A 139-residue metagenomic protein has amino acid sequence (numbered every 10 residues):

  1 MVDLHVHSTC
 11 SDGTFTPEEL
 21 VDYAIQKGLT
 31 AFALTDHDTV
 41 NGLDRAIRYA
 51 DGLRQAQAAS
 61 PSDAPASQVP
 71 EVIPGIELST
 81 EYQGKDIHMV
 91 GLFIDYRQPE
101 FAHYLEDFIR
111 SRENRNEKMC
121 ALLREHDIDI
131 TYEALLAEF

Functional and structural regions predicted by a protein language model:
M1-E138: A metal-dependent hydrolase metal-coordination microenvironment
